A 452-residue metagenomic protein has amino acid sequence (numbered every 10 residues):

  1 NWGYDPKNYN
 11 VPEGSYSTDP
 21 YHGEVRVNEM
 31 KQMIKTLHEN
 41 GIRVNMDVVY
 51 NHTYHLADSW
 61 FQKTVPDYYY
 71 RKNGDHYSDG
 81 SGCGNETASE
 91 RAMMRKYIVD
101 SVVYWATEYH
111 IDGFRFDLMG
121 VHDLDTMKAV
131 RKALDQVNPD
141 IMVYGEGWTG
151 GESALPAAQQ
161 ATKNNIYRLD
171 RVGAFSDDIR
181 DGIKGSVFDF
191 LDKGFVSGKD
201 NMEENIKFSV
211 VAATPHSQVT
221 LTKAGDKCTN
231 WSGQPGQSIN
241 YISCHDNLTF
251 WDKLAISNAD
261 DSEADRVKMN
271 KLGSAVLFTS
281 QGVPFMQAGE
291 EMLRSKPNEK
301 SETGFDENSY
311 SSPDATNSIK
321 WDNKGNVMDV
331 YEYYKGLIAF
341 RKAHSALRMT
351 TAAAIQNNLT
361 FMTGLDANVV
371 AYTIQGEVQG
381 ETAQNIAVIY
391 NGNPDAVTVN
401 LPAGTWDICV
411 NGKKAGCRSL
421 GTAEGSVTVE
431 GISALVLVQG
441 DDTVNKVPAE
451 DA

Functional and structural regions predicted by a protein language model:
N1, V48-A57, L118-D123, E146-G151 (+2 more regions): Short, solvent-exposed turn/loop segments enriched in Gly/Ser/Thr/Pro and often Arg
N1-Y109, H122-N138, M142: Substrate-binding/active-site clefts of carbohydrate-active enzymes
Y9, L37, W105, F116 (+5 more regions): Conserved, mostly hydrophobic/aromatic
R131-K132, V137-L293, P297-E299, Q379-E381 (+1 more regions): Conserved alpha/beta catalytic core and glycan-binding cleft of carbohydrate-active enzymes
G233-A403: Loop/helix patches that line or flank the sugar-binding groove of alpha-linked glycan CAZymes
A403-A415: Solvent-exposed beta-hairpin/edge-strand motifs
L420-D451: C-terminal beta-strand-rich structural cap/linker in extracellular carbohydrate-active enzymes
